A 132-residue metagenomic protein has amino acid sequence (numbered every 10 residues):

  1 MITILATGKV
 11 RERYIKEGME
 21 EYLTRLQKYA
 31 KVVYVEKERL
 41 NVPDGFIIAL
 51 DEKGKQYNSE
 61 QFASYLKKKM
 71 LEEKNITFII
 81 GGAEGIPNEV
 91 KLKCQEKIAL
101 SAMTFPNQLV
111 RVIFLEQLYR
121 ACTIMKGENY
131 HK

Functional and structural regions predicted by a protein language model:
M1-Y22, L26: N-terminal beta1-alpha1 ligand-phosphate binding loop
G8-R11, D51-G54, A102: Structured beta->alpha junctions
K16-M19, S59-E60, K91, R111: Conserved strand-to-helix beginnings and helix N-cap segments that scaffold or border functional pockets
T24-T77: S-adenosyl-L-methionine/SAH cofactor-binding core of RNA-modifying enzymes
G81: Rossmann-fold NAD(P)-binding glycine/threonine-rich loop
I86-E89: Short, glycine/polar-rich helix-capping loops at beta-to-alpha or helix-loop-helix junctions that flank or form
K91-K132: Structured adenosyl-cofactor binding patch, chiefly the S-adenosyl-L-methionine
